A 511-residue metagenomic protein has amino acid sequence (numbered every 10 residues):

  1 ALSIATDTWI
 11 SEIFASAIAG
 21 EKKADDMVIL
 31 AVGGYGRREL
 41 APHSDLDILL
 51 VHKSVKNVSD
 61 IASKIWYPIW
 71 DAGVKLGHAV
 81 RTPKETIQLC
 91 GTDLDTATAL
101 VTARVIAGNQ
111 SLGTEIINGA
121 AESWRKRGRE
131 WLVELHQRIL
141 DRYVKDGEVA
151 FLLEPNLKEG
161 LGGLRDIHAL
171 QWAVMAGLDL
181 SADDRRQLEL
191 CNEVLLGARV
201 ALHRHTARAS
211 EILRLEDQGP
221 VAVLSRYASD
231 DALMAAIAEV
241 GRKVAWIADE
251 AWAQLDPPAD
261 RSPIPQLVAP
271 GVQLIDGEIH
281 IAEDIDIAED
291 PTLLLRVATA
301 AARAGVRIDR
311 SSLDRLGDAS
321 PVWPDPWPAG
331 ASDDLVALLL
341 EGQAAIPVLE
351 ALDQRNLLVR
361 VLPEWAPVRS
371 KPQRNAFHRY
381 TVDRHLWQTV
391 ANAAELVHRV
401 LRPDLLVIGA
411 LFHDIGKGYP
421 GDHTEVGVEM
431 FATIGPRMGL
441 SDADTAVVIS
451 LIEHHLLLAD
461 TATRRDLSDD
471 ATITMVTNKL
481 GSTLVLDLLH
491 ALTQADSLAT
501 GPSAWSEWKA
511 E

Functional and structural regions predicted by a protein language model:
A1-A31, R38-L40, S44-A376: Non-catalytic interface/linker regions that flank or bridge core catalytic/transmembrane domains
T6, L352, T389, I452 (+1 more regions): Divalent metal-coordination and catalytic microenvironments
T8-K22, D26-L30, L170-D183, F377-I408 (+2 more regions): Alpha-helical phosphate/pyrophosphate-handling elements in metalloenzyme active cores
R38-I61, V223, T381, H398-E511: Divalent metal-dependent catalytic cores for phosphoryl transfer on phosphate-bearing substrates
D166, G197-A198, Q388, M430 (+1 more regions): Generic recognition of well-ordered alpha-helical segments
T299, E350, A391, S450-E453 (+1 more regions): Generic alpha-helical structural context detector
A302, A394, L411: Short, locally clustered residues in the helix-turn-helix/winged-helix DNA-binding domain
